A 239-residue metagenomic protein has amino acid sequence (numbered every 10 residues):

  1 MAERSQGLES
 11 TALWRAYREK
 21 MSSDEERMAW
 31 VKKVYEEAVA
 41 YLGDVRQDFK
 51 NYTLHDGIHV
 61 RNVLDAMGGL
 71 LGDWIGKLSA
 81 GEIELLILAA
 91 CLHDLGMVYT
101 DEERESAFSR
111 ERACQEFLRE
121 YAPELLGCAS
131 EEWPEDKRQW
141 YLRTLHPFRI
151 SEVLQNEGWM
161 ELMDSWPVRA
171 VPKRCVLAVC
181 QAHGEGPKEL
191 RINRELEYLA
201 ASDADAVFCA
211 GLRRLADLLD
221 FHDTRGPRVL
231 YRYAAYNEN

Functional and structural regions predicted by a protein language model:
M1-E132: Acidic/His-rich, divalent-metal-binding segments that scaffold phosphate/diphosphate chemistry
G76, A80-N239: Divalent metal-dependent catalytic cores for phosphoryl transfer on phosphate-bearing substrates
